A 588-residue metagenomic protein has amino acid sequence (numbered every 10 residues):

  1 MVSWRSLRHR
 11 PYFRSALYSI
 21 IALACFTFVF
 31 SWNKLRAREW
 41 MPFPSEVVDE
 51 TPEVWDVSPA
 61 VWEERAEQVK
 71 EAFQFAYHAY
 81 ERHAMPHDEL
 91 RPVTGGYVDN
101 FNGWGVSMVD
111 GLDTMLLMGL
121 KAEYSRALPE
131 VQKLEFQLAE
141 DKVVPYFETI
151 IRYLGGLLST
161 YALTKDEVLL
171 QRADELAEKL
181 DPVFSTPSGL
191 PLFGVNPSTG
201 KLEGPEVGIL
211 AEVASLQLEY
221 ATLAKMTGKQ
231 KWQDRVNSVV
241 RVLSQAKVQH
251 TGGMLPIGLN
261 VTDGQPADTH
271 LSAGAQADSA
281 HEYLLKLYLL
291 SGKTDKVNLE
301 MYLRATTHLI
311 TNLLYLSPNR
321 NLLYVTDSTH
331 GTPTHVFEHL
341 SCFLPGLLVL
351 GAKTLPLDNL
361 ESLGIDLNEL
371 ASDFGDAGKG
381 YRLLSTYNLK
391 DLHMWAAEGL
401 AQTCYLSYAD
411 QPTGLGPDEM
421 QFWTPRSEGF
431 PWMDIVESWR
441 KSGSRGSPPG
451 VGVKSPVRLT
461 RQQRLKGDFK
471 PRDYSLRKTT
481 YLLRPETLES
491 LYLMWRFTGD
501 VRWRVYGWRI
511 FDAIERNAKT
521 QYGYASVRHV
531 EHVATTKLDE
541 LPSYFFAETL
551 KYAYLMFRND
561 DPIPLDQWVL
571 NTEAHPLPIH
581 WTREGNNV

Functional and structural regions predicted by a protein language model:
V2-V588: Glycan-recognition and catalytic cores of secretory/periplasmic carbohydrate-active enzymes
